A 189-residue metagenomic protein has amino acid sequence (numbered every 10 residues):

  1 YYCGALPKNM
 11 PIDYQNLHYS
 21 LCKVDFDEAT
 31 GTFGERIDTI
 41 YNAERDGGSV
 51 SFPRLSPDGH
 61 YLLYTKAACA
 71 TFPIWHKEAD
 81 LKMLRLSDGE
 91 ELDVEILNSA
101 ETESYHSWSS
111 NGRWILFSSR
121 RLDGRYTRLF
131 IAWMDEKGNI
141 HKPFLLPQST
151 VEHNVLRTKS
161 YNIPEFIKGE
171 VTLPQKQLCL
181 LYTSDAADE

Functional and structural regions predicted by a protein language model:
Y2-D25, A29, I40-S49, T65-L81 (+2 more regions): A flexible loop/linker signature enriched in serine peptidases of the S9 family
D25-S51, M83-T102, W133-K159: Multi-bladed beta-propeller domains
S56, S160-T172: Structural signature of eukaryotic scaffold interfaces centered on beta-propeller domains
Y182-E189: Conserved small/polar residues in nucleotide/adenosyl-binding loops
